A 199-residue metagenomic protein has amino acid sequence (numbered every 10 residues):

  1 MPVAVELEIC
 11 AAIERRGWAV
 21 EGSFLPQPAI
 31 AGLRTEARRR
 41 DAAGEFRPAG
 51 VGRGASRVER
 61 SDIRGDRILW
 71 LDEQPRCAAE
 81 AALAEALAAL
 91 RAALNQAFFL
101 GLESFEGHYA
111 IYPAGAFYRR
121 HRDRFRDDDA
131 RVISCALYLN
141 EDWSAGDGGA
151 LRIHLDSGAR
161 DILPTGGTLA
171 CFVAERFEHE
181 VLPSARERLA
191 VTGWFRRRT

Functional and structural regions predicted by a protein language model:
M1-S134, Y138-L169, E175-T199: Fe(II)/2-oxoglutarate oxygenase catalytic core
